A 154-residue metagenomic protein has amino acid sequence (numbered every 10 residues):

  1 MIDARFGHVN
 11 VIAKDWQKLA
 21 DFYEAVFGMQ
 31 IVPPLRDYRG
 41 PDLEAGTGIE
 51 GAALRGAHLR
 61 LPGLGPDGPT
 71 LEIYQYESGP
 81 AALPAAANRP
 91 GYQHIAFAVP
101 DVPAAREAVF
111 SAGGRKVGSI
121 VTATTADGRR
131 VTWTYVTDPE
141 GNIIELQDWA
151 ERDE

Functional and structural regions predicted by a protein language model:
M1-D3, A87-N88: Short, flexible turn/loop "capping" segments at secondary-structure junctions
I2, V11, P33-P34, L71 (+1 more regions): Vicinal oxygen chelate
F6-H8, P90-H94: Eukaryotic phosphotyrosine signaling hubs
I12-D67, A104, D127: Core segments of cupin and vicinal oxygen chelate
Y23, E72-Q75: Active-site-proximal beta-strand elements of phosphoester/diester hydrolases
G40-A45, G79-P84, E154: A short, acidic/glycine-rich surface segment
H58, Y76-G79: Amide-forming acyltransferase catalytic core, primarily the GNAT-like/NAT-type and related acyltransferase folds
P62, Y74-Y76, W149: Generic beta-structure capping elements
